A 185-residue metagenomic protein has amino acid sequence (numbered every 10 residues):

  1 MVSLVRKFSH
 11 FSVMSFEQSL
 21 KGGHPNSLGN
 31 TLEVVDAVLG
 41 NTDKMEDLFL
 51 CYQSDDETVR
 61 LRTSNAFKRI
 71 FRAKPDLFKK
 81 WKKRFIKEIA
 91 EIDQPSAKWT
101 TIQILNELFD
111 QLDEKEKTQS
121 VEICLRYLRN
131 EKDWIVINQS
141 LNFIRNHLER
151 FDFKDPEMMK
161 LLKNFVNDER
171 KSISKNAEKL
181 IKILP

Functional and structural regions predicted by a protein language model:
F8-P185: Alpha-helical scaffold domains
